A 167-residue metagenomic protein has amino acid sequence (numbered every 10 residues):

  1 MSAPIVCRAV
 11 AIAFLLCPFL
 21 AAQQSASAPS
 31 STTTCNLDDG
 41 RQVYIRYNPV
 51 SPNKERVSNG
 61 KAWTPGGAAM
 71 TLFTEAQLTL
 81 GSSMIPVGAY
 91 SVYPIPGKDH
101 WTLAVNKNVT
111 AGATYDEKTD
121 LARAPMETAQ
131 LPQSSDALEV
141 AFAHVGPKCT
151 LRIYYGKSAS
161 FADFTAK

Functional and structural regions predicted by a protein language model:
M1-C7: N-terminal secretory signal peptides that target proteins for export/translocation
R8-F19: Bacterial N-terminal signal peptides
F19-L20, M84: Generic low-complexity, intrinsically disordered sequence content enriched in small uncharged/hydrophobic residues
A22-Q24: Boundary at the C-terminal end of the N-terminal hydrophobic targeting segment
A26-A28: N-terminal edge beta-strand
S31-T33: Cytosolic juxtamembrane helix and N-cap/initiation of the first transmembrane helix
D38-V87, Y93-K167: Extended, well-structured beta-strand/loop surface patches that form recognition or cofactor-anchoring regions within
